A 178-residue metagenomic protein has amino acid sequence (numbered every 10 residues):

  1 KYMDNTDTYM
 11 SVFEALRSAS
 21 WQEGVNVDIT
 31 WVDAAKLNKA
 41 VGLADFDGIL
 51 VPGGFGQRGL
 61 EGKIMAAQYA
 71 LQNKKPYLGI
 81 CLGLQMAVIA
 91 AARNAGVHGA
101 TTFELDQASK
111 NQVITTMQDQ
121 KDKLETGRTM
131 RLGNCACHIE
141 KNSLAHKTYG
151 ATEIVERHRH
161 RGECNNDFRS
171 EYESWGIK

Functional and structural regions predicted by a protein language model:
K1-K178: N-terminal beta1-alpha1 cap of cysteine-dependent amidohydrolase-like domains
